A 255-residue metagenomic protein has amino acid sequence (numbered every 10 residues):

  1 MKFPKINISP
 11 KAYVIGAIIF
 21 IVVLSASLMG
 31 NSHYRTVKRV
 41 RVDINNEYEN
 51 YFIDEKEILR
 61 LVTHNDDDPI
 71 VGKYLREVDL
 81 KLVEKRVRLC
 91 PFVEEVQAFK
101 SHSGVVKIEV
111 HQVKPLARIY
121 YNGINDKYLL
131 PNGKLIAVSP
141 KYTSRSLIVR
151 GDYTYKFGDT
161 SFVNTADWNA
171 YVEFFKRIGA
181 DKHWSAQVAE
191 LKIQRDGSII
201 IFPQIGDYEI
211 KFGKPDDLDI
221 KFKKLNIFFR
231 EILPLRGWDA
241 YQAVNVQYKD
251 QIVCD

Functional and structural regions predicted by a protein language model:
M1-N46, Y51-L89, E94-D255: Charged, solvent-exposed interaction patches on well-folded alpha/beta domains that mediate macromolecular contacts
